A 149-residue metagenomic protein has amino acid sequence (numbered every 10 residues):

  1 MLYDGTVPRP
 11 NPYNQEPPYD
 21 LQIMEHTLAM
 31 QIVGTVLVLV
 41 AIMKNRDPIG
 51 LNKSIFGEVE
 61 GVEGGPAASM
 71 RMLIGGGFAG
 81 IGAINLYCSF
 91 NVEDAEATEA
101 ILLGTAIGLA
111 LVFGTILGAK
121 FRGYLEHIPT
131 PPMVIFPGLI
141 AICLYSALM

Functional and structural regions predicted by a protein language model:
M1-I23: N-terminal amphipathic/basic-hydrophobic helices that include classical n-h-c signal peptides and signal-anchor
D20-L37, V62-P66: Cytosolic juxtamembrane helix and N-cap/initiation of the first transmembrane helix
V33-K53: N-terminal signal-anchor/start-transfer transmembrane helix
L39, G65-F90, A106-L111: Core segments of alpha-helical transmembrane spans in multipass integral membrane proteins
P48-A67: Cytosolic, membrane-interface loops and tails of multi-pass inner-membrane proteins
I81, A141-M149: Hydrophobic alpha-helical transmembrane segments in multi-pass integral membrane proteins
I101-I116, I135-I142: Hydrophobic alpha-helical membrane segments
F113-P131, L148-M149: Membrane-helix boundary connector in multi-pass membrane proteins
